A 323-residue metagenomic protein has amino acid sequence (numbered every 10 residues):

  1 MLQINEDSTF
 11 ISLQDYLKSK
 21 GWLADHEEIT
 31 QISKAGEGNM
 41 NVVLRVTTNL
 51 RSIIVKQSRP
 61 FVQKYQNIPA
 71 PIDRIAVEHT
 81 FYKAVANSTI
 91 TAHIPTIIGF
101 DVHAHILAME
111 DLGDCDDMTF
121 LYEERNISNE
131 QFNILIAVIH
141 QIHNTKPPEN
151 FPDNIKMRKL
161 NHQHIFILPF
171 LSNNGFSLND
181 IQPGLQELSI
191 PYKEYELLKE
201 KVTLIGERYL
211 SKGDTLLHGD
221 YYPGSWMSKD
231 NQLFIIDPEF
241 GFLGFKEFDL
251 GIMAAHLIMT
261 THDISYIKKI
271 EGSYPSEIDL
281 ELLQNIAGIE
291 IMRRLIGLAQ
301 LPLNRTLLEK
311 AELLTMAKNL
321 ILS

Functional and structural regions predicted by a protein language model:
M1-F100, L322-S323: Conserved NTP-binding catalytic cores of kinases and kinase-like/nucleotidyltransferase enzymes across multiple kinase
M1-T9, L107-E110, D153-I205, I296: Active-site catalytic-loop/activation-segment of kinase and kinase-like phosphoryl-transfer enzymes
Y65-N67, T215-L216, M227-K268: Active-site Asp-x-Gly
T80, K246-E277, A287-T306: Active-site activation/catalytic loop segments of kinase-like enzymes and analogous catalytic loops in related
A104-D116: Conserved short submotifs of the Hanks-type protein kinase catalytic core that shape the nucleotide-binding pocket
C115-M157: Conserved kinase catalytic-core helix
T145, G206-T215: Protein kinase catalytic-loop region centered on the HRD/HxD motif
D220, G224-W226: Catalytic-loop signature of eukaryotic-like protein kinases
